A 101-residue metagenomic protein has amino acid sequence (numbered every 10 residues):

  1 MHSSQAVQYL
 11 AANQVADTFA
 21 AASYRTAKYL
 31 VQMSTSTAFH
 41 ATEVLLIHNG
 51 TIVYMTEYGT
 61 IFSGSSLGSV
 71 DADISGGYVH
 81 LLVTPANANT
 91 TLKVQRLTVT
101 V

Functional and structural regions predicted by a protein language model:
H2-T26, S34-F39, G64-S66, A86-N87: Surface-exposed ligand/attachment interfaces on beta-rich extracellular proteins
R25, T51, G77-V79: Beta-strand-connecting loop/turn residues
Q32-S34, I47, T84: A generic structural motif
S36-A38, T51-V53, A88, V99-V101: Generic "edge-of-domain/loop-turn" microfeature
F39-N49: Short, surface-exposed beta-strand/strand-loop-strand elements in extracellular ectodomains
I47-S65: Terminal beta-strand-rich extracellular "head" domains that mediate receptor/glycan or other ligand binding
I61-V101: Low-complexity intrinsically disordered segments
